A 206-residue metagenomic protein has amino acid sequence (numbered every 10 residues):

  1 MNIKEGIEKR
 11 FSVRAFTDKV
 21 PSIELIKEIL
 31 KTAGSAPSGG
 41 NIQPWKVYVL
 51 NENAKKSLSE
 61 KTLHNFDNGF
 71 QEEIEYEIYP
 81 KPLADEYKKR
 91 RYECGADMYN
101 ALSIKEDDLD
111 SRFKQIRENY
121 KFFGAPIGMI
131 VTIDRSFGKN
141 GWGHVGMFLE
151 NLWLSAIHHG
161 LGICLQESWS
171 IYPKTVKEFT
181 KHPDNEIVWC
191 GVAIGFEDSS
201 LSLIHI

Functional and structural regions predicted by a protein language model:
M1-I204: Acidic, surface-exposed loops and disordered segments
